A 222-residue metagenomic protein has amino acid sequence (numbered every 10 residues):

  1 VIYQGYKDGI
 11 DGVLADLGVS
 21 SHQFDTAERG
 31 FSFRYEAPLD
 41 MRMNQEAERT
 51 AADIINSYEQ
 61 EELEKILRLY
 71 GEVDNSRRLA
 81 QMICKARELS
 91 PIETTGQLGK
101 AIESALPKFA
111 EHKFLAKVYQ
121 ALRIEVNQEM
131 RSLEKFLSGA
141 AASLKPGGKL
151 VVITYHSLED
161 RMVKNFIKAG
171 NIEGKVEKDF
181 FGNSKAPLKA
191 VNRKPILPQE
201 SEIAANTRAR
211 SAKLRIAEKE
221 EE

Functional and structural regions predicted by a protein language model:
V1-E222: S-adenosyl-L-methionine-dependent methyltransferase catalytic core, i.e., the SAM/SAH-binding region
